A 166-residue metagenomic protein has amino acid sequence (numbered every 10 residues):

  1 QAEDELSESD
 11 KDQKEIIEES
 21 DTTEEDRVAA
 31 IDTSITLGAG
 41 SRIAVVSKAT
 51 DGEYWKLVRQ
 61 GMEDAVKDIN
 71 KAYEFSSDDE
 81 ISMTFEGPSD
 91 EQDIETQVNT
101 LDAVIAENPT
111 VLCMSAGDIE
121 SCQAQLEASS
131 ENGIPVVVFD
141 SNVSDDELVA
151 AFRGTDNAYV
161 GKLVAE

Functional and structural regions predicted by a protein language model:
Q1-E166: A residue-level marker of the well-folded mature domains of exported/periplasmic proteins
